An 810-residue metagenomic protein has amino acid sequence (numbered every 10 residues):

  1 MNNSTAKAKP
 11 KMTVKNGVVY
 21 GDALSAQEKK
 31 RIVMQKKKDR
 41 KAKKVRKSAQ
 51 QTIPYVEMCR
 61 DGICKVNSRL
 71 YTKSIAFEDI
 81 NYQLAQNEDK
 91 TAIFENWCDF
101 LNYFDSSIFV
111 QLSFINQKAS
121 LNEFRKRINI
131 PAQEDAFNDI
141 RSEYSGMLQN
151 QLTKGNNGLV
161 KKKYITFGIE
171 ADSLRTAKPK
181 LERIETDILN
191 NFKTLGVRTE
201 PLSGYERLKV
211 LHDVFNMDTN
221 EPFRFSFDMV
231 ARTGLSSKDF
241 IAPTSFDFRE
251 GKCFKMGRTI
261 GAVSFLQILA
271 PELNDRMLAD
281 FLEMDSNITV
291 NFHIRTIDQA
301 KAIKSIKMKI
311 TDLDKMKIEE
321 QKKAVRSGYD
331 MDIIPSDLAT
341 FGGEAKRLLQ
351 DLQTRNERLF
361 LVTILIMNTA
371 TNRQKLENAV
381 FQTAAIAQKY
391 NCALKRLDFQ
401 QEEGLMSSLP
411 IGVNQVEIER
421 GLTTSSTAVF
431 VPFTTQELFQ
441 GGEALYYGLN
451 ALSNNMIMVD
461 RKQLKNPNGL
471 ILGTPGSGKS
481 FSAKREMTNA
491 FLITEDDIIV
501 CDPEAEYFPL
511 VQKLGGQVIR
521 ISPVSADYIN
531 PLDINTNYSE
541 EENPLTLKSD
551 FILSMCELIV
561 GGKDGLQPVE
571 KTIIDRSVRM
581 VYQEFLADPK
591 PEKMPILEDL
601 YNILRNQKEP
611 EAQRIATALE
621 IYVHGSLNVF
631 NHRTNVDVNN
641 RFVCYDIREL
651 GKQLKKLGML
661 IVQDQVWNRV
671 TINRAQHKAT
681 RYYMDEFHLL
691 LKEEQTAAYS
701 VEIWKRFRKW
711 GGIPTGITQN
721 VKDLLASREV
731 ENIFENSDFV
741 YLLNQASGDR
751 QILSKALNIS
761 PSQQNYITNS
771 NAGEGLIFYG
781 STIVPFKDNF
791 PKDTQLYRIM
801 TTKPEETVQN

Functional and structural regions predicted by a protein language model:
M1-T435: Extended, folded cores of ATP/NTP-driven motor/assembly subunits in large transport and secretion machines
I80, N87-D105, S113, Q117 (+12 more regions): P-loop NTPase motor domains
I471: Hydrophobic anchor at the beta1->P-loop junction of P-loop NTPases
K479: Conserved lysine of the Walker
S482: Hydrophobic positions on the alpha1 helix immediately C-terminal to the Walker A/P-loop
N489-I499: Post-Walker A helix-loop "phosphate-sensing" segment adjacent to the P-loop in P-loop NTPases
G515-I519, E729-L742: A short helix-turn-beta junction within AAA+ P-loop NTPase domains corresponding to the substrate/partner-engaging
L757-Q809: Conserved P-loop NTPase
